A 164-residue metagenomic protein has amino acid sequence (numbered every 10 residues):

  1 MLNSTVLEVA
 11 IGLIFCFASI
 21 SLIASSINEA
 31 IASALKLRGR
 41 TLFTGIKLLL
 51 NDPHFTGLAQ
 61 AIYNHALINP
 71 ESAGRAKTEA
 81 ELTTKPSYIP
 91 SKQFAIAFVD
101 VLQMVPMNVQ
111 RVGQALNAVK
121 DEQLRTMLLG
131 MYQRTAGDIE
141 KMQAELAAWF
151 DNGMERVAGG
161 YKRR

Functional and structural regions predicted by a protein language model:
N3, L7-A158: Large intracellular
G160-R164: Loop-to-transmembrane-helix entry motif
